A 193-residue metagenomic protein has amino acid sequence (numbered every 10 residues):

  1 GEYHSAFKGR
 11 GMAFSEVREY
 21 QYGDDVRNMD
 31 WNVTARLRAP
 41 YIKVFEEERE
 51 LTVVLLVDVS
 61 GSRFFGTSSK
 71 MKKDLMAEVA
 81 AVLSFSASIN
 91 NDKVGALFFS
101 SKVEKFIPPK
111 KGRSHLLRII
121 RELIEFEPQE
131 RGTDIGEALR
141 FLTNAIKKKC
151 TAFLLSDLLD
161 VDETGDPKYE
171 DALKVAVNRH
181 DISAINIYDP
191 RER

Functional and structural regions predicted by a protein language model:
G1-K110, T151, L155-S156, V161-T164 (+2 more regions): An amphipathic, basic-hydrophobic helix/alpha-beta surface used to engage anionic, phosphate-rich ligands or surfaces
H115-C150, D162-G165, I187-R191: Von Willebrand factor
V161-R193: VWA/integrin I-like adhesion module and closely mimicked acidic/polar interface patches used
